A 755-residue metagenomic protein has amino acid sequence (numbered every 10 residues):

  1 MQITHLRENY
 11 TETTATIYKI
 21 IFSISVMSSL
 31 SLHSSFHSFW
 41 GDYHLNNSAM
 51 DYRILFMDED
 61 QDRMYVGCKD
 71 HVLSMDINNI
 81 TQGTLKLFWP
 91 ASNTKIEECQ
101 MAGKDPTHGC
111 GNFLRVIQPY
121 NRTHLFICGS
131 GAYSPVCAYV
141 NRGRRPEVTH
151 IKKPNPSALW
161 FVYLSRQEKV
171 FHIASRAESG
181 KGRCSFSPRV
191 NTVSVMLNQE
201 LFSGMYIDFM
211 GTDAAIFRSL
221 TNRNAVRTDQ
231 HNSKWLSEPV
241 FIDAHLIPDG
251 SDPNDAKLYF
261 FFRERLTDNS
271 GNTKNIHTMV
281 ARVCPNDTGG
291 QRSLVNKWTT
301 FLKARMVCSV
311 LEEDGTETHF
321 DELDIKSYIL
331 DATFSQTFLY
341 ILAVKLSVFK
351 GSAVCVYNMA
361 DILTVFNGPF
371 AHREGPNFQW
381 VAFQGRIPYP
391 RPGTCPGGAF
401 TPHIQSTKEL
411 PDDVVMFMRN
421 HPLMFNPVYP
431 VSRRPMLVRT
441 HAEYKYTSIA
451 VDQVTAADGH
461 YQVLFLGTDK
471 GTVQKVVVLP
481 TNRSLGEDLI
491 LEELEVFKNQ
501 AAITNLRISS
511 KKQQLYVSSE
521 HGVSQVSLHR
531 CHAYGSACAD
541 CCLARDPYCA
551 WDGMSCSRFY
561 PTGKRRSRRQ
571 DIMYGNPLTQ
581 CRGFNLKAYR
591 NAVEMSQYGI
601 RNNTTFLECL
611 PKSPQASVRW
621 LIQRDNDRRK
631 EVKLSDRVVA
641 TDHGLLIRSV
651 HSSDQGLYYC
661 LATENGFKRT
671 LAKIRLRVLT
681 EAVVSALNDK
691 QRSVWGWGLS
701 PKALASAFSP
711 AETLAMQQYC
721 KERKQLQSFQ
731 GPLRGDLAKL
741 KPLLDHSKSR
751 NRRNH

Functional and structural regions predicted by a protein language model:
Q2-Y10, F22-I508, K512-Q513, V517-Q525 (+4 more regions): Disulfide-stabilized extracellular ectodomains of secreted/luminal proteins, especially beta-rich
D62-Y65, T81, H124, N591-S596 (+1 more regions): Extracellular mucin-like/proteoglycan-style low-complexity regions
I449, T605-S613, V618-N626, D654-N665: Structural signature of extracellular immunoglobulin-like
L485-E493, S617-L646, S653, D736 (+1 more regions): Immunoglobulin-superfamily Ig-like beta-sandwich domains in protein ectodomains
A533-C542, L679-W695: Low-complexity, Pro/Ser/Thr- and charge-rich linker/hinge segments at domain boundaries
C542-D552: Extracellular, cysteine-rich, disulfide-stabilized repeat modules with beta-strand cores
M595-G599, L634-L657, A662-G666: Extracellular beta-strand/loop-rich beta-sandwich domains predominantly from IgSF
L657-A682, G731: Extracellular/luminal immunoglobulin-like beta-sandwich modules
